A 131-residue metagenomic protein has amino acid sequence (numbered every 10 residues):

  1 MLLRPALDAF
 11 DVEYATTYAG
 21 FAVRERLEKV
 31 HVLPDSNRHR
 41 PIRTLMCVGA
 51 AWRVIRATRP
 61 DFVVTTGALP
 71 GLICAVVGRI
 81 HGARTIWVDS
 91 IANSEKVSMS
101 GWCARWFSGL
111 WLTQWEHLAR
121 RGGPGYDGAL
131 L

Functional and structural regions predicted by a protein language model:
M1-D8: Short amphipathic alpha-helix
F10-C47, H117, D127-L130: Conserved nucleotide-sugar phosphate-binding/catalytic loop shared by glycosyltransferases and other
D11, R59, G82, S108-G109: Residue-level detector of structured alpha->beta connecting loops
K29, F62, G109-L110: Well-ordered beta-strand positions
R38-F62: An amphipathic, basic-hydrophobic alpha-helix
F62-H81: An aromatic- and histidine-rich active-site surface loop
A83-L131: Active-site-proximal region of nucleotide-activated glycan assembly enzymes, centered on histidine/acidic-rich loops
